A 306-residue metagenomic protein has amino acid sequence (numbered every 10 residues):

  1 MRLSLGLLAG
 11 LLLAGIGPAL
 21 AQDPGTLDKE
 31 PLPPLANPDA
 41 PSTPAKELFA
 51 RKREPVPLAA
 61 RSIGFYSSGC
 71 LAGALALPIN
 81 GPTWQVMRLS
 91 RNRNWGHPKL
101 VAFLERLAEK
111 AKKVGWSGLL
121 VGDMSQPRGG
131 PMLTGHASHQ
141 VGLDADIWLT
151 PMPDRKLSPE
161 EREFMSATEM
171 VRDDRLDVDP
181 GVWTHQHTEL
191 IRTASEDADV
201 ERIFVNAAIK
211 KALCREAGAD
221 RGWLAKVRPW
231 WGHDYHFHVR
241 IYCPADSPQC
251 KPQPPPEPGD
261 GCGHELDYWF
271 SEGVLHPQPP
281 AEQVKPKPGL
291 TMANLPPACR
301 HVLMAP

Functional and structural regions predicted by a protein language model:
M1-S4: Positively charged n-region of N-terminal signal peptides that target proteins for export
G6-G15: Bacterial N-terminal signal peptides
G17-A21: Sec/Tat signal peptide C-region and signal peptidase I cleavage site
Q22-A36, E161-P306: Catalytic cores and adjacent binding grooves of peptidoglycan-active enzymes
P24-I63: Solvent-exposed N-terminal domain segments of exported/luminal and surface proteins
L48-P57, F103-T134, F204-K226: Extended, low-complexity, intrinsically disordered C-terminal regulatory tails of eukaryotic serine/threonine kinases
E54-G122, W183-L190, D197-V200: Active-site acidic/histidine clusters and adjacent loop/turn architecture that either coordinate catalytic ions
K113, Q126-P180, V239: Acidic/His-rich structured neighborhood in mature extracellular/periplasmic domains
